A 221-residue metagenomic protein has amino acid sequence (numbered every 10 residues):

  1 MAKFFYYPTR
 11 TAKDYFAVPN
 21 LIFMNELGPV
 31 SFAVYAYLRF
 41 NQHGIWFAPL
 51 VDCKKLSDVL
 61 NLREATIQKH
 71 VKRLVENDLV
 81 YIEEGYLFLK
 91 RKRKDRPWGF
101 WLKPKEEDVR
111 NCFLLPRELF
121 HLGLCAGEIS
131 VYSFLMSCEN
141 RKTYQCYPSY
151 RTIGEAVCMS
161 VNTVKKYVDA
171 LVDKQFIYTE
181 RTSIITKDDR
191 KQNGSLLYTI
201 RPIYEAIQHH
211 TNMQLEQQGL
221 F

Functional and structural regions predicted by a protein language model:
M1-F221: Electropositive, intrinsically flexible nucleic-acid-contacting patches
